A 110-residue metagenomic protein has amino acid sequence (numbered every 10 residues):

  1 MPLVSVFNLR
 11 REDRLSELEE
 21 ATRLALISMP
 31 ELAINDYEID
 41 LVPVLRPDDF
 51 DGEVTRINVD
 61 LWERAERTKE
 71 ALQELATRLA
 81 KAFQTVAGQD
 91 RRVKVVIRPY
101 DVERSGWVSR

Functional and structural regions predicted by a protein language model:
M1-R110: A domain-level signal for the structural core that forms small-molecule/cofactor-binding pockets and catalytic centers
